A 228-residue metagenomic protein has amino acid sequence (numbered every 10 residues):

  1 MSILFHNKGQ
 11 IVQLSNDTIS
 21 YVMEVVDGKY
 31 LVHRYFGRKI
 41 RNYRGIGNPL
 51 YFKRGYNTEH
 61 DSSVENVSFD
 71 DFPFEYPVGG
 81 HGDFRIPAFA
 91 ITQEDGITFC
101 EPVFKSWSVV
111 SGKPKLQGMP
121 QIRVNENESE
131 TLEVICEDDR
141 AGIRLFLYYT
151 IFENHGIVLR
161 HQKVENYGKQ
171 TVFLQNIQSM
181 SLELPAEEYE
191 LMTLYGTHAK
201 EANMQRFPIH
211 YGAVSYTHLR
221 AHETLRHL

Functional and structural regions predicted by a protein language model:
M1-G9: Short, Gly/Pro- and small/polar-rich lid/capping loops
V12, I19-V25, L145-I151: Broad, structure-driven detector of short, well-ordered beta-strand segments within folded domains
Q13, E133-E137, K163: Residue-level detector of beta-strand face positions
S15, G28-K29, Y35-K39, L50 (+1 more regions): Acidic (Asp/Glu-rich), glycine- and aromatic
F36-H60: Acidic, aromatic-enriched beta-alpha/helix-loop junctions
V64-D70, E187-Y216: Beta-strand/loop-rich accessory regions of lumenal/periplasmic or secreted enzymes, predominantly carbohydrate-active
V78-H155: Extended, loop-rich substrate-binding clefts of extracytoplasmic carbohydrate-active enzymes
T217-H227: Conserved small/polar residues in nucleotide/adenosyl-binding loops
